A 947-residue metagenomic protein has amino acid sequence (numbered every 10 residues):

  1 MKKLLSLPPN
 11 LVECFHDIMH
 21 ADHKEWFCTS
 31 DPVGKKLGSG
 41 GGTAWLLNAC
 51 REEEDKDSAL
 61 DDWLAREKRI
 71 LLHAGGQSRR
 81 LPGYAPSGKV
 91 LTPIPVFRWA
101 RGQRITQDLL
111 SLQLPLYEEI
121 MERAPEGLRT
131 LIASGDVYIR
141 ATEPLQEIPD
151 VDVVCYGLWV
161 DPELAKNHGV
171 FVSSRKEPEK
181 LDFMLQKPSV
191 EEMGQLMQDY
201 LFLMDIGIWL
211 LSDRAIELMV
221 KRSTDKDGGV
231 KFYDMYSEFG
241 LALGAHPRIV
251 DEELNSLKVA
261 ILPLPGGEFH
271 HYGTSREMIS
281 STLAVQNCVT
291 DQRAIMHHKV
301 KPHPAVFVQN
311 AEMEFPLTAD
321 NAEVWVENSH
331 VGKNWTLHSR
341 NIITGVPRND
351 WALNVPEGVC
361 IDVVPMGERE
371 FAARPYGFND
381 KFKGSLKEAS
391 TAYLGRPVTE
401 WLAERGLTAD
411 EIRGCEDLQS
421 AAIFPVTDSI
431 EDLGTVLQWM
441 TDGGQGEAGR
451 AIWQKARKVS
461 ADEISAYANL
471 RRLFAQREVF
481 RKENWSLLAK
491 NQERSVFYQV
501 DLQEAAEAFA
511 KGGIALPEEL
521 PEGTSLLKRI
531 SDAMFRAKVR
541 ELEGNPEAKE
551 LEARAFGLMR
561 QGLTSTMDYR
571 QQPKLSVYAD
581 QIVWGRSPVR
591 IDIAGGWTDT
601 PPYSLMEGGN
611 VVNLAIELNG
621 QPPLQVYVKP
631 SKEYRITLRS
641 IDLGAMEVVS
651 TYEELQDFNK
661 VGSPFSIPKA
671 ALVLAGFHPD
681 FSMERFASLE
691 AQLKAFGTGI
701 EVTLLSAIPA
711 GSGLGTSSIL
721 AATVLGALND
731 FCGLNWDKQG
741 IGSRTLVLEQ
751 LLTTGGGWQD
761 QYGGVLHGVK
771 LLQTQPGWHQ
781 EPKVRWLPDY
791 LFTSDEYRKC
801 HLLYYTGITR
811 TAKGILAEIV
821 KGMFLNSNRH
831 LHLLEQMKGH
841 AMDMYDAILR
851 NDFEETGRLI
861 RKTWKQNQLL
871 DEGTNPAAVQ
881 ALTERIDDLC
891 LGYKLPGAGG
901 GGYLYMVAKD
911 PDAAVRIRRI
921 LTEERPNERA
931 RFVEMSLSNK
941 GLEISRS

Functional and structural regions predicted by a protein language model:
M1-P8, C28, K35-S58, Y138 (+4 more regions): Left-handed beta-helix
M1-R129, A133, Y138-Q146, L386 (+1 more regions): N-terminal glycine-rich phosphate-binding loop and ensuing alpha1 helix
N48-E52, R214-E217, L241, V673-F677 (+2 more regions): Short glycine/serine- and small hydrophobic-enriched flexible loop segments
R66, A85-G88, T92-D227: Conserved core of the sugar-phosphate nucleotidyltransferase
L71-A74, I132-S134, Y156-W159, S212 (+7 more regions): Short beta-strand segments
R80-P82, R140-T142, L164-A165, E192-Q195 (+10 more regions): Short helix/loop capping segments that flank catalytic or ligand/cofactor-binding pockets
S87, S712-L734: DPxDG-like acidic metal-binding loop motif
D442-K694, S743-G755, Q761-L895, Y905-S947: C-terminal nucleotide
